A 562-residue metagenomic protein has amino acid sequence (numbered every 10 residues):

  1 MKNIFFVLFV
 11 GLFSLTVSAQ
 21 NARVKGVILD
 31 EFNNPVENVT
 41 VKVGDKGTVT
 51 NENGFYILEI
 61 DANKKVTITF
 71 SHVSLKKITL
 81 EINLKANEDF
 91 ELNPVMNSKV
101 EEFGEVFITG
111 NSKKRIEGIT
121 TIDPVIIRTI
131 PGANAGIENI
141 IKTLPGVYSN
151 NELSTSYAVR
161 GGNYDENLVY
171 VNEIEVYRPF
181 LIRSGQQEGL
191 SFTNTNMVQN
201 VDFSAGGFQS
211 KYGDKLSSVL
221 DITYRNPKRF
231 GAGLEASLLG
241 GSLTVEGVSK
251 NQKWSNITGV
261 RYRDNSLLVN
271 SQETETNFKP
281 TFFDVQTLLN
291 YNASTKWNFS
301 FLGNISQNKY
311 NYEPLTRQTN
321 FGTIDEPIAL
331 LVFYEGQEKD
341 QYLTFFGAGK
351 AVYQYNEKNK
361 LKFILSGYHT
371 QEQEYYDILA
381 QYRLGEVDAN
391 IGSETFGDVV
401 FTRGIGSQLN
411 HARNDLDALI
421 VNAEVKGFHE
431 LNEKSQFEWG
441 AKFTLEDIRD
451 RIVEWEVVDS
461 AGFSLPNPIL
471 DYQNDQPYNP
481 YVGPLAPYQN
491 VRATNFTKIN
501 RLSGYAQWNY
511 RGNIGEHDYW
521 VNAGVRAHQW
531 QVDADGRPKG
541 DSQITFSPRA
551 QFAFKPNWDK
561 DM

Functional and structural regions predicted by a protein language model:
L29-N34, T40-K42, T69-L75, K85-I130 (+2 more regions): Short, acidic, small-residue-rich periplasmic hinge/interaction motif at the N-terminus of Gram-negative outer-membrane
D45-F55: Short, acidic Ser/Thr/Gly-rich low-complexity loop/linker segments typical of extracellular and cell-surface proteins
Y56-E59, T129, E175-F203, T287: Short acidic/polar hinge/loop motifs at secondary-structure boundaries that mediate gating or recognition
P94, S191-G231: A beta-strand signature from Gram-negative outer-membrane beta-barrel systems, especially the internal plug domain
A135-E175: Extracytoplasmic beta-strand/coil segments of soluble accessory domains associated with Gram-negative outer-membrane
K215, K253-L268, F282, L330-F333 (+6 more regions): Surface-exposed extracellular loop regions of Gram-negative outer-membrane beta-barrel proteins
G233, L239-Y262, E275-P314, Q337-H369: Transmembrane beta-barrel wall of Gram-negative outer-membrane proteins
N410, E438-D561: Signature of Gram-negative outer-membrane beta-barrel scaffolds
